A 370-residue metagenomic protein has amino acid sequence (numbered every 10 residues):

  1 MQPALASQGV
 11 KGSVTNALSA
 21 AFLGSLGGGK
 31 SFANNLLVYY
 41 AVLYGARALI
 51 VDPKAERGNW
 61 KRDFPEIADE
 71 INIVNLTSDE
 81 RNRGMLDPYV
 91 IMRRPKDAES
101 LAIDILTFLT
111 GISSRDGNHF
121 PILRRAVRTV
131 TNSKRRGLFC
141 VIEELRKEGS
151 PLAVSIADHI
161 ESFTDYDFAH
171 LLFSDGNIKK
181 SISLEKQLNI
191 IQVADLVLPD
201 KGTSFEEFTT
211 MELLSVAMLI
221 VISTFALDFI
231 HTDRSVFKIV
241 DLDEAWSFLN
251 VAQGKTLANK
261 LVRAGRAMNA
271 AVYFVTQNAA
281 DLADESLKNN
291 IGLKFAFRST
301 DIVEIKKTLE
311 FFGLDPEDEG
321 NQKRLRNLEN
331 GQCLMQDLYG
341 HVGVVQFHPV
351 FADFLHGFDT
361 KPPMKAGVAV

Functional and structural regions predicted by a protein language model:
M1-P3: Pre-Walker A segment
L5-G28, A33-V38, V51-A55, K201-Q322 (+1 more regions): Conserved P-loop NTPase motor cores
G27-D87: Walker A/P-loop NTP-binding active-site region of P-loop NTPases, recognizing the glycine-rich GxxxxGKT/S
G45-L49, E70-V74, Q187-L188, F237-I239 (+3 more regions): Beta-sheet entry/capping signal
D52, N72-R81, V272-F274, E319-E329: A generic structural motif
R62-E66, G84-R263, A267-A270, R324-Y339: P-loop NTPase motor domains
L76, L198, R298: Metal-dependent catalytic core segments for phosphate chemistry
P95-R136, A283-V370: P-loop NTPase motor core of the ASCE superfamily
